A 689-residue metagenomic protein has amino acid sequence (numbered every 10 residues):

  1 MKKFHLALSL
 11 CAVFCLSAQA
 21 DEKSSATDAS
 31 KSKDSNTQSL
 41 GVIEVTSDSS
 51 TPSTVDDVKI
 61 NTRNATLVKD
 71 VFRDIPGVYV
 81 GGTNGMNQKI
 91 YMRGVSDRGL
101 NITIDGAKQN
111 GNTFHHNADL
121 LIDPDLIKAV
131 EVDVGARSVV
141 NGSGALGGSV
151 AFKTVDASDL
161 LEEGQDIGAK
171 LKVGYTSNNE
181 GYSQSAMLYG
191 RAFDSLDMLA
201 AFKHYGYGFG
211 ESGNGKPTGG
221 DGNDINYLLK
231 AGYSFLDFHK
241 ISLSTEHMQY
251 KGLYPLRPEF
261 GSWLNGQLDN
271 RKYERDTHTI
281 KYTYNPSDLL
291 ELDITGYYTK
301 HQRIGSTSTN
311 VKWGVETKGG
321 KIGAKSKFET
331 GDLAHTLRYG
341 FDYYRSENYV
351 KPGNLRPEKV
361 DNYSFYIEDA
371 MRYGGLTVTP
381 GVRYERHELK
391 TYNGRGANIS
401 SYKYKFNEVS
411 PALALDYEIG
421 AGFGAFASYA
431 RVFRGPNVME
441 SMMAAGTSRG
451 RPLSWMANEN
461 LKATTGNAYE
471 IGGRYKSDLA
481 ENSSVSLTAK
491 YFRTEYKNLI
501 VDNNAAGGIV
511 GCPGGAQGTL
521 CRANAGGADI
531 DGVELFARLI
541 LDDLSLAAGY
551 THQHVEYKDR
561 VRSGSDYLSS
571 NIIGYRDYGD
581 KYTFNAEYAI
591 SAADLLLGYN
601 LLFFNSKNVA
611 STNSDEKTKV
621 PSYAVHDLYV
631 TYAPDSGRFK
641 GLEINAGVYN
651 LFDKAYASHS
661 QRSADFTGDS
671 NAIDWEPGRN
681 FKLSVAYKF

Functional and structural regions predicted by a protein language model:
M1-G77, Y189-G190, I225, S484 (+5 more regions): N-terminal Sec signal peptide and the immediately downstream disordered periplasmic leader that contains the TonB box
E22-E162, E180, T277, I471: Acidic, small-polar-rich N-terminal luminal/periplasmic segments of exported/outer-membrane proteins
S158, D166, E180-S183, M187-Y273 (+2 more regions): Periplasmic-side early beta-strands and strand-to-turn transitions of outer-membrane beta-barrels
A169, V173, A200, E291-T307 (+5 more regions): Membrane-embedded beta-barrel scaffold of Gram-negative outer-membrane proteins
G213-G222, S234, F238-L292, Y298-T317 (+2 more regions): Flexible loop and strand-edge segments within Gram-negative outer membrane beta-barrel domains
L236-F238, A334-T336, P357-T494, E587: Structural signature of Gram-negative outer-membrane beta-barrels, strongest in the C-terminal barrel of TonB-dependent
H335, R372-V378, S484-Y496, A516-T612 (+1 more regions): Gram-negative outer-membrane beta-barrel transporters
F433-R434, E440, D502, S606-A610 (+1 more regions): C-terminal beta-signal and adjacent terminal beta-strands/loops of Gram-negative outer-membrane beta-barrel proteins
